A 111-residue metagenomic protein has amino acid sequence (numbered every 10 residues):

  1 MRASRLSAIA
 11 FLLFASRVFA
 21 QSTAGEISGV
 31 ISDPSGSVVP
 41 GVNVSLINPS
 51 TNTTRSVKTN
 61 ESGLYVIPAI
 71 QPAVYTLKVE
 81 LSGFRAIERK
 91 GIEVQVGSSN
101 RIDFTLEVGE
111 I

Functional and structural regions predicted by a protein language model:
R2-S7, L13-I111: Periplasm-facing N-terminal accessory domains of Gram-negative outer-membrane beta-barrel systems
